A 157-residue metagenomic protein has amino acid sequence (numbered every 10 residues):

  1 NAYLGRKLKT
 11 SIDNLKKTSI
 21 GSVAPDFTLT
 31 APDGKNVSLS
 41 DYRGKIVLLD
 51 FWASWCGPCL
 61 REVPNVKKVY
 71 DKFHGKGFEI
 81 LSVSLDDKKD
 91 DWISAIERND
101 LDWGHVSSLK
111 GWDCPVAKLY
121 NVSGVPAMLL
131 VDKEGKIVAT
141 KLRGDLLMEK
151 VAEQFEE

Functional and structural regions predicted by a protein language model:
N1-V37: Oxidative protein folding and maturation machinery
V37-S38, V138: Generic structural signal for well-ordered beta-strand positions
R43-G44, F51-K68: Conserved redox-active cysteine motifs that mediate thiol-disulfide chemistry, especially di-cysteine Cys-X(1-2)-Cys
R43-K45, G75, L101, V122: Active-site acidic short loop of glycosyltransferases
I46-V47, P126: Alpha/beta-hydrolase fold active-site loops
D50, L81-S84, V106: Short beta-strand segments
R61-N99, G111-K118, E149: Structural microenvironment flanking redox-active thiols in thiol-disulfide oxidoreductases
L101, S108-E156: Thiol/disulfide oxidoreductase modules built on the thioredoxin-like
